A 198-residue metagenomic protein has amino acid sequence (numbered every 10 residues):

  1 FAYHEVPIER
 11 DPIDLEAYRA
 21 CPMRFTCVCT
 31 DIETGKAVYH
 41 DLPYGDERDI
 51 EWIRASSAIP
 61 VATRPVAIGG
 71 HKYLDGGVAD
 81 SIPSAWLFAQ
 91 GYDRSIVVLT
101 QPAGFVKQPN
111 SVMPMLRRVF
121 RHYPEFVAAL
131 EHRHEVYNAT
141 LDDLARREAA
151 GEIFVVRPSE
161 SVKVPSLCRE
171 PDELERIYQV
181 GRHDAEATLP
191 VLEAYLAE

Functional and structural regions predicted by a protein language model:
F1-E198: Patatin-like phospholipase
